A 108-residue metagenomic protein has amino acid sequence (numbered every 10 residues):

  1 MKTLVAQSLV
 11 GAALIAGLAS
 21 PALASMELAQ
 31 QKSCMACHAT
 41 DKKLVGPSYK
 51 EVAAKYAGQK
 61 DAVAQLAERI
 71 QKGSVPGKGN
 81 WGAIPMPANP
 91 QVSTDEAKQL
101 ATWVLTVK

Functional and structural regions predicted by a protein language model:
M1-G11: Bacterial N-terminal signal peptides that target proteins for export
G11-A12, A22: Cleavable N-terminal signal peptides
L18-A24: Sec/Tat signal peptide C-region and signal peptidase I cleavage site
M26-L28: Immediate flanking context of iron-sulfur cluster ligation sites
S33-T40, L100: The canonical Cys-X-X-Cys-His
H38, Q71, L105-K108: Protein kinase-like catalytic domain
V45-Y56, Q71-K98: Axial heme c-ligation environment in periplasmic c-type cytochrome domains
